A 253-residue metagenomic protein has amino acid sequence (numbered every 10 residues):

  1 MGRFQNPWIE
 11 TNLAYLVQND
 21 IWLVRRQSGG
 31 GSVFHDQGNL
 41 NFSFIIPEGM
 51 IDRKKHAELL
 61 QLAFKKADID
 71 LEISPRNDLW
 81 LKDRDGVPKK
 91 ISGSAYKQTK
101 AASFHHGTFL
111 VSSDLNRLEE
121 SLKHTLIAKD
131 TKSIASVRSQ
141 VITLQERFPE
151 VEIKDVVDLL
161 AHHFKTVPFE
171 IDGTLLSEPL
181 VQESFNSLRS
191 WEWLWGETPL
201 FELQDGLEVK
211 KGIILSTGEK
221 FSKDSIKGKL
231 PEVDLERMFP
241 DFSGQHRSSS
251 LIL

Functional and structural regions predicted by a protein language model:
M1-I51, V233-P240, L253: N-terminal lobe of the biotin/lipoate ligase/transferase fold
V17, F34-G38, I73, A101-S103 (+1 more regions): A short, structural micro-pattern
L23-R25, L71-P75, L81, I91-G93: General beta-strand structural signal in soluble alpha/beta enzymes
Q37-N77: Contiguous, small/hydrophobic- and glycine-enriched helical/loop subdomains that border and often "cap" functional
F42-I45, G107, T217-G218: Short, well-ordered beta-strand elements
E58, L62-A63, A67-D70, D85-S94 (+2 more regions): Long, positively charged amphipathic alpha-helical accessory segments at protein N-termini or as interdomain linkers
F201-D224: C-terminal accessory/binding modules appended to enzymatic or scaffolding proteins
